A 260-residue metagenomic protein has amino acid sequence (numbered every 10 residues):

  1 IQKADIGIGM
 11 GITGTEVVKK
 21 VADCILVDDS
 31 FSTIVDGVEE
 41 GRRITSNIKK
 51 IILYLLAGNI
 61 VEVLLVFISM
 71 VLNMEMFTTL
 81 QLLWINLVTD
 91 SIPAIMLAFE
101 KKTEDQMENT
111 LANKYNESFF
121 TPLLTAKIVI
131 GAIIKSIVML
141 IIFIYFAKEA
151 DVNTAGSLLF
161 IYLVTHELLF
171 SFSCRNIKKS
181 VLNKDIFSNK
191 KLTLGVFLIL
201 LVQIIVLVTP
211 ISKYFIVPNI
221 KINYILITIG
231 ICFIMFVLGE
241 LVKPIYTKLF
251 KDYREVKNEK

Functional and structural regions predicted by a protein language model:
Q2-I6, I44, I48, S69-M70 (+2 more regions): Cytosolic catalytic headpiece
G11-K178: Membrane-embedded transport module
L80, N153-F160, N189-T193, L226-G230: Alpha-helical transmembrane segments of integral membrane proteins, emphasizing hydrophobic/aromatic residues
T103-T110, V181-K184, I245-E259: Short, Lys/Arg-enriched, Gly/Pro-containing loop segments at transmembrane-helix junctions of multi-pass membrane
E117-S118, V152, K184-S188, V217-K221: Helix-boundary and loop/linker segments of multi-pass membrane transporters
F119-F120, L124-T125, K178-L198: C-terminal membrane-solvent junction of multi-pass transporters and transport-like membrane proteins
M139, L198-K213: Hydrophobic alpha-helical transmembrane segments in multi-pass integral membrane proteins
L159-K179, G195-I205, M235-V242: Hydrophobic alpha-helical segments of multi-pass membrane transport proteins
